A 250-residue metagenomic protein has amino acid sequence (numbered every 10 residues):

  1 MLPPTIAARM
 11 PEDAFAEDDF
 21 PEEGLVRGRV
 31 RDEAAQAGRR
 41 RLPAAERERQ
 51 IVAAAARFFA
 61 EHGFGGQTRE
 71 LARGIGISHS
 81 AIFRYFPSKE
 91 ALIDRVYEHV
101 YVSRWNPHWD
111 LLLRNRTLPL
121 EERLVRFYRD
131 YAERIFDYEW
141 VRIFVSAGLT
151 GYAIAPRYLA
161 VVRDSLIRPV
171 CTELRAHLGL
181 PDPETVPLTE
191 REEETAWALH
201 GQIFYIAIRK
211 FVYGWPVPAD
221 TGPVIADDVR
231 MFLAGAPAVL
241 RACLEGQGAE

Functional and structural regions predicted by a protein language model:
M1-E46, D110-L113, L240-E250: N-terminal intrinsically disordered/low-complexity leader segments
E46-Q50, A54, R191, T195: N-terminal positioning helix adjacent to the helix-turn-helix/winged-helix DNA-binding module
Q50, A54, F58-R95: Helix-turn-helix
V96-F127: Amphipathic alpha-helical linker/stalk segments
H108-L113, I135-A160, I208-V212: Amphipathic alpha-helical segments used for helix-helix packing
E122, E133, I143, A153-D182 (+2 more regions): Amphipathic alpha-helical packing segments from all-alpha helical-bundle domains
Y128-Y131, F144-G148, L199, I203 (+1 more regions): Short alpha-helical scaffolding segments that buttress acidic/His motifs in well-ordered protein cores
P156, G179-R230, V239-E250: Hydrophobic/aromatic-rich alpha-helical bundle segments in the mid-to-C-terminal region
